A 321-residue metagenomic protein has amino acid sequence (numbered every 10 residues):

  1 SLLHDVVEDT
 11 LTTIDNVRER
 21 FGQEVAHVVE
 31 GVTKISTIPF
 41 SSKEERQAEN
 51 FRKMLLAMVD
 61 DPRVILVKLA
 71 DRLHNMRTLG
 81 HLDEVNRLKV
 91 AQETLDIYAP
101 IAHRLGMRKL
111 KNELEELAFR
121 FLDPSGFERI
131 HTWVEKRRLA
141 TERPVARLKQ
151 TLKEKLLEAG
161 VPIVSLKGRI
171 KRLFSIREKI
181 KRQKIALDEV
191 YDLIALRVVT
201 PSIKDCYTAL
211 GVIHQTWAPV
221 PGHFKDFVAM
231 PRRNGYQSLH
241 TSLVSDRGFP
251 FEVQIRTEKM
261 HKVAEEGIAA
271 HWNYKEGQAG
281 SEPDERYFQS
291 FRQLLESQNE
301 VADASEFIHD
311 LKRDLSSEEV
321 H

Functional and structural regions predicted by a protein language model:
S1-F251, R256-D310: Active-site helical microenvironments for divalent-metal-assisted chemistry
L311-H321: Active-site-adjacent "gating/activation" loops or surface patches in catalytic cores
